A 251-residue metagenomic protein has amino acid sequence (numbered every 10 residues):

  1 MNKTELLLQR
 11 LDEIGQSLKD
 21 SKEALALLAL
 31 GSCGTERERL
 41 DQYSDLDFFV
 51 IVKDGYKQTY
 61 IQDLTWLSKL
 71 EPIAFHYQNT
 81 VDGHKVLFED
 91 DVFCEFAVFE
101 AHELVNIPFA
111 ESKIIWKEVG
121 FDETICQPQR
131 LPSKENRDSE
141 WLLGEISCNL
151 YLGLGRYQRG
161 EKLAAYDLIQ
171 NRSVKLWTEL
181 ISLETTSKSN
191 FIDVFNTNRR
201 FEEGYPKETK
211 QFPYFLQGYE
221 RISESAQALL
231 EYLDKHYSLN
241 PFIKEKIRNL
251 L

Functional and structural regions predicted by a protein language model:
M1-K22, L30-Y43, F49-A97: Metal-dependent nucleotidyltransferase catalytic core
K3-T4, W66-L168, L250: Conserved NTP/Mg2+-binding pocket subregion across the NTase superfamily
R10-D12, E23, Q58-Y60, I125-R130 (+2 more regions): Short amphipathic alpha-helical segments, especially helix-boundary/capping motifs
E36-R37, E103-V105, E208: A broad, structure-centric signal for solvent-exposed, well-ordered loop/edge residues that line or flank functional
R39-Q42, P108-F109, I192: Short aromatic-enriched loop/helix-cap "lid" or pocket-rim segments at secondary-structure transitions that line
L131-L251: Conserved nucleotidyltransferase catalytic core and NTase-mimicking acidic/glycine-rich helix/loop elements in nucleic
